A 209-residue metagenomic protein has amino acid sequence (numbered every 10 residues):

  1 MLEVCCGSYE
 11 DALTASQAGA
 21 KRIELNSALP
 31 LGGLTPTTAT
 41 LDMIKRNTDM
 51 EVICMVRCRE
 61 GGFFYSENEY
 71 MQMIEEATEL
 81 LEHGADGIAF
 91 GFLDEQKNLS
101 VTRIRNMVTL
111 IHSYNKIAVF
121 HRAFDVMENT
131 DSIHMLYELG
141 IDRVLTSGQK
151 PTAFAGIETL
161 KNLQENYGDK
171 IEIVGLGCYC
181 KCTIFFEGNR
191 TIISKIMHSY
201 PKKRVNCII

Functional and structural regions predicted by a protein language model:
M1-I23, A28-T35: N-terminal pre-domain/capping segments
L2-C6, I23-L25, I44, V52-V56 (+5 more regions): Hydrophobic faces of well-ordered beta-strands that scaffold small-molecule active sites in alpha/beta enzyme cores
G7-A18, F64-E79, D125-L139, L163-G168 (+2 more regions): Catalytic cores of alpha/beta
E10, L29-I53, N68-Y70, L93-I111 (+4 more regions): Active-site-adjacent beta->alpha loops and helix N-cap segments on the catalytic face of soluble alpha/beta enzymes
K21-L34, E79, H83-E95, I141-F154 (+2 more regions): Glycine-rich phosphate-binding active-site loops on the catalytic face of alpha/beta enzymes
E60-Y65, C207: A short acidic, helix-capping loop that chelates divalent metal ions and anchors anionic groups
M73-H83, R103-N115, I141-D142: Short, electropositive alpha-helical surface patch
N115-F154: Histidine/lysine/aspartate-rich catalytic loop segments that bind and position anionic ligands
